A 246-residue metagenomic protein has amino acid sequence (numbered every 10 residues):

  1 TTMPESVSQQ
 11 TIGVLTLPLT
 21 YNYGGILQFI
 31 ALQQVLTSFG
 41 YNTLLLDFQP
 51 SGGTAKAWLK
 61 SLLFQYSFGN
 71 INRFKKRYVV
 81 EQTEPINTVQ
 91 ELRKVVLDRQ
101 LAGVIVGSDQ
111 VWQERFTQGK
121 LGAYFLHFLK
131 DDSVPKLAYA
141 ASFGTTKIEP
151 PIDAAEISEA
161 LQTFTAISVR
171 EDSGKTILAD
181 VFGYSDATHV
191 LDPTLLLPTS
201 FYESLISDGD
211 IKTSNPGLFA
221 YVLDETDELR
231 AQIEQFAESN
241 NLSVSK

Functional and structural regions predicted by a protein language model:
T1-T2: Short, Lys/Arg-enriched N-terminal segments with co-localized hydrophobic residues within the first ~10-30 amino acids
Q10-Y23, L27-E159: Aromatic- and Gly/Pro-rich donor/ligand-binding loops that form nucleotide- or phosphate-bearing donor binding pockets
Q100-G103, T165, P216: Conserved acidic residues
I105-A154, F182, H189-K246: Active-site donor-nucleotide binding/catalytic segment of nucleotide-sugar enzymes
F164-E171: A short beta-strand/loop micro-motif in the catalytic core of glycosyltransferases that engages the nucleotide-sugar
S173-K175: Alpha-helix capping/helix-boundary segments
I177-V181: Short active-site loop/helix that positions an aromatic residue
